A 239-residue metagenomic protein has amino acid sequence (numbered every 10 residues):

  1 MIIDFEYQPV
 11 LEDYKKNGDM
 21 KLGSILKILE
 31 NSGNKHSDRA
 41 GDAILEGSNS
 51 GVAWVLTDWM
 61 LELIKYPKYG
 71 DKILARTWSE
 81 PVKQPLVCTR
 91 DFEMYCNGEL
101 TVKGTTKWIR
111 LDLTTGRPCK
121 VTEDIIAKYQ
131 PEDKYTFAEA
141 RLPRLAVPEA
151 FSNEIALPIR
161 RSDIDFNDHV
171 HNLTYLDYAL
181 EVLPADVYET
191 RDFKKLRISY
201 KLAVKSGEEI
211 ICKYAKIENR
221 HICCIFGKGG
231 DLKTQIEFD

Functional and structural regions predicted by a protein language model:
M1-L56, K103-T105, D112-D192: Hot-dog-fold acyl-thioester-processing enzymes
I3-F5, M60-R144, Y200, V204-S206 (+1 more regions): HotDog/MaoC-like acyl-thioester-processing domains
T57, C88, K194: Exposed loop/turn and edge beta-strand positions of beta-sandwich/beta-sheet ligand-binding modules
D192-R197, L202: Beta-strand-rich recognition/accessory modules
E209: Active-site lining segments that contact anionic ligands and/or coordinate catalytic metals
C212: Short tryptophan-centered beta-strand motifs in secreted/extracellular beta-sheet-rich domains of glycan-recognition
